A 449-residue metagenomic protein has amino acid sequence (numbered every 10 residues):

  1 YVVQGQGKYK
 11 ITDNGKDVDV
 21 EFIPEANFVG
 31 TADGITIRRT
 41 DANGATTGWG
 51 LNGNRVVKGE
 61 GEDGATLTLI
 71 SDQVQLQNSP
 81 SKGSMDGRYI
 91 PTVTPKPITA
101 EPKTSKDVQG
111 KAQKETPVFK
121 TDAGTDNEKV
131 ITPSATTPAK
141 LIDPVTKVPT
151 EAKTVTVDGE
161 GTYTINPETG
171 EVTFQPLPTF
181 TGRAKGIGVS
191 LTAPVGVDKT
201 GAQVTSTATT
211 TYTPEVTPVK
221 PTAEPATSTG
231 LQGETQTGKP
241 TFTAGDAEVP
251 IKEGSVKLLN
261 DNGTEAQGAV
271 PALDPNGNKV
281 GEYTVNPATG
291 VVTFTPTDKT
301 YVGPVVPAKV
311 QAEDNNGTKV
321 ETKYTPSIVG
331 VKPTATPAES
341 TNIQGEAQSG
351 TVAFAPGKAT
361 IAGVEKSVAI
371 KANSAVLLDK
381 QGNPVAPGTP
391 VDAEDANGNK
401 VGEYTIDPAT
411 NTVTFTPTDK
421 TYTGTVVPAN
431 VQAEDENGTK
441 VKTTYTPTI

Functional and structural regions predicted by a protein language model:
Y1-D19, I23, R88, A112-T169 (+6 more regions): Surface-exposed or secretory-pathway low-complexity segments enriched in glycine-proline and Ser/Thr/acidic residues
V2-G64, P80, K153-T207, A272-E321 (+1 more regions): Acidic, turn/loop-rich segments in luminal/extracellular domains of secretory-pathway and cell-surface proteins
P24, P91, I98, P102 (+19 more regions): Intrinsically disordered, low-complexity proline-rich tandem-repeat tracts
R38-K129, T192-E253, D314-K366, D435-I449: Extracellular interdomain linkers/hinges and stalk-like, low-complexity segments in secreted or single-pass
